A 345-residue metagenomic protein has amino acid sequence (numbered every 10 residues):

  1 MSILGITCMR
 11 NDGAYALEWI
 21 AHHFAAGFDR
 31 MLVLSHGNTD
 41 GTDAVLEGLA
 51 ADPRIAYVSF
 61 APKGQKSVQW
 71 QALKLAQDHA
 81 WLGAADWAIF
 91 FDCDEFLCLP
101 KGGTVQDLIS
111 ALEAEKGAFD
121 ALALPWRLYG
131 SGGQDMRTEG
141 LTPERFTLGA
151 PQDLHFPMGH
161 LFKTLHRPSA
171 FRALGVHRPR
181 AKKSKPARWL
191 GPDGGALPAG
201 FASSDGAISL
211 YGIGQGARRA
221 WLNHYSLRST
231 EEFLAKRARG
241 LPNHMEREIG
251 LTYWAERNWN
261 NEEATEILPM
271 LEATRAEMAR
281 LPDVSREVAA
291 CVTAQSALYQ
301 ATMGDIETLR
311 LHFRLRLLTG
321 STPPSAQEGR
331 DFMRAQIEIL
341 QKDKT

Functional and structural regions predicted by a protein language model:
M1-A21: N-proximal low-complexity "stem/linker" segments adjacent to membrane-targeting elements
T7, L34-T42: Ser/Thr-glycine-rich phosphate-binding loops at phosphate-binding pockets of nucleotides, nucleotide cofactors
A21-R30: Short, acidic, metal-binding catalytic loop of nucleotide-sugar glycosyltransferases
D29, D86, D120: Short acidic/polar active-site loop segments enriched in Thr and Asp
D29-G37, V58-P62: Short beta-strand/loop segment that forms part of the nucleotide-sugar
G41-F90, L99: Active-site-proximal specificity loops/subdomain of glycosyltransferases
Q71, K101-G320: Catalytic-site signature of metal-activated, phosphate-bearing donor transferases, centered on the GT-A/GT-A-like
I306-T345: C-terminal non-catalytic accessory extensions
